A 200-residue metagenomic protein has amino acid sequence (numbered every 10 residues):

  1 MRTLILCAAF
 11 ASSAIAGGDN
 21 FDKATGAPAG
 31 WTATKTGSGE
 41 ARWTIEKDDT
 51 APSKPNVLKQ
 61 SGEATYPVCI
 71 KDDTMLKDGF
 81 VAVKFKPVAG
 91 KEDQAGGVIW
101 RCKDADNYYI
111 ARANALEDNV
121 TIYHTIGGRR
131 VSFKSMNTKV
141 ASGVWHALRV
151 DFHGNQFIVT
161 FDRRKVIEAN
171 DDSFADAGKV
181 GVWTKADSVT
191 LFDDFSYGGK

Functional and structural regions predicted by a protein language model:
I5-A16: Hydrophobic h-region of N-terminal signal peptides that target proteins for export in Gram-negative bacteria
F21, V81-V83, V144-V159: Short tryptophan-centered beta-strand motifs in secreted/extracellular beta-sheet-rich domains of glycan-recognition
T25-V57, G62-T65: Extracellular glycan-recognition surfaces and repeat-rich motifs
Q60-I126: Secretory/extracellular carbohydrate-interaction modules and structurally similar beta-sandwich "look-alikes"
P67-T74, K134-V140, V182: Beta-strand-rich interaction surfaces with strong enrichment in secreted/lumenal proteins
I126-A147: Short, aromatic/His-centered strand-loop micro-motif at the edge of beta-sheets
T160-K179: Short, solvent-exposed beta-strand-to-loop segments that form ligand-recognition rims of beta-rich domains
F174-K200: Ligand-recognition surfaces built from glycine- and aromatic
